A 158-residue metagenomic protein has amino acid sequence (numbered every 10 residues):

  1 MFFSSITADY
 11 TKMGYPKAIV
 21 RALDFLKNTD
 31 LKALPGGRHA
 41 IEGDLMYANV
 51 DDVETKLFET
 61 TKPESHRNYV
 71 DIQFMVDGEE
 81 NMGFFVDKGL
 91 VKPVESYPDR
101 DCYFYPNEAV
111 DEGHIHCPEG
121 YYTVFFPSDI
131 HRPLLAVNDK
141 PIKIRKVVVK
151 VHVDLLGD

Functional and structural regions predicted by a protein language model:
F2-N49, K62-S65: A short, N-terminal "cap"/entry segment at the start of jelly-roll beta-barrel domains of the cupin/DSBH fold
R38-L57, N68-V76: A short glycine-rich, His/Asp/Glu-containing loop-to-beta-strand
E42-G43, T60-D71, G89-Y97, V110 (+2 more regions): A short beta-loop-beta micro-motif enriched in histidine and acidic residues
N68-V70, F74-E80, F84, G89 (+1 more regions): Glycine- and acidic-residue-biased ligand/ion/polar-headgroup-sensing regions
E79-M82, D129, D154: Short beta-strand segments in beta-sandwich/barrel cores
R100-I115, P127-S128: Surface-exposed, gly/pro-biased binding rims or lids
H116-A136: Conserved metal-binding segment of the jelly-roll/cupin
Y122-V124, P141-G157: A short hydrophobic beta-strand segment most commonly corresponding to one strand of the jelly-roll/cupin
